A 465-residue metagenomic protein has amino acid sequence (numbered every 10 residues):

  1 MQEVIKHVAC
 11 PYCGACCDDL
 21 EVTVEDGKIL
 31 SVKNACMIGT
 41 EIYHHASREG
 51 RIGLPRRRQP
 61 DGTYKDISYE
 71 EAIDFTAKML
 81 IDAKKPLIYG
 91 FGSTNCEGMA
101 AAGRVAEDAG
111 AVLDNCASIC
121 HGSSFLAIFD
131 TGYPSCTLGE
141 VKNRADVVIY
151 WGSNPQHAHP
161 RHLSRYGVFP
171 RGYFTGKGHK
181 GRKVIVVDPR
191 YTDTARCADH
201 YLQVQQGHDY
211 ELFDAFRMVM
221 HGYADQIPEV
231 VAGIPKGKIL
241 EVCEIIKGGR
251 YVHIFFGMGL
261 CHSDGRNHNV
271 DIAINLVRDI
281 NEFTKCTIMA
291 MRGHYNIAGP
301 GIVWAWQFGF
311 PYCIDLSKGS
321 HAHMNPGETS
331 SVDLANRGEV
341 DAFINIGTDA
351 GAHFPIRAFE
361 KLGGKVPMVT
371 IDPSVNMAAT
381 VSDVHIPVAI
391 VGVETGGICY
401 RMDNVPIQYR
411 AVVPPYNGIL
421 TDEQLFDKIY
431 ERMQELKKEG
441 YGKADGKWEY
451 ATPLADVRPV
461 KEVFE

Functional and structural regions predicted by a protein language model:
M1-G222, M258, E339, K428-E465: N-terminal export/assembly segments and adjacent metallocofactor-ligating motifs of anaerobic energy-metabolism
K65-L80, I234-I245, G327-L334: A short, well-structured juxtamembrane/interface segment
A106-F169, T175, I274-T380, I390-E394: Extended redox/cofactor-interaction regions of prokaryotic respiratory oxidoreductases
T192-A198, V375-D383: Short loop/helix-cap segments at secondary-structure boundaries that form the rim of catalytic
H200-L202, V405-Y416: Short beta-alpha connecting loops at secondary-structure transitions that line or flank enzyme active sites
A224-N267: A charged, amphipathic alpha-helical module
Q226-V230, F283-M291, E439-D445: Flexible, glycine/charged-enriched surface loops at secondary-structure junctions
H385-Q408: Flexible glycine/proline-rich, aromatic-decorated loop/lid segments
